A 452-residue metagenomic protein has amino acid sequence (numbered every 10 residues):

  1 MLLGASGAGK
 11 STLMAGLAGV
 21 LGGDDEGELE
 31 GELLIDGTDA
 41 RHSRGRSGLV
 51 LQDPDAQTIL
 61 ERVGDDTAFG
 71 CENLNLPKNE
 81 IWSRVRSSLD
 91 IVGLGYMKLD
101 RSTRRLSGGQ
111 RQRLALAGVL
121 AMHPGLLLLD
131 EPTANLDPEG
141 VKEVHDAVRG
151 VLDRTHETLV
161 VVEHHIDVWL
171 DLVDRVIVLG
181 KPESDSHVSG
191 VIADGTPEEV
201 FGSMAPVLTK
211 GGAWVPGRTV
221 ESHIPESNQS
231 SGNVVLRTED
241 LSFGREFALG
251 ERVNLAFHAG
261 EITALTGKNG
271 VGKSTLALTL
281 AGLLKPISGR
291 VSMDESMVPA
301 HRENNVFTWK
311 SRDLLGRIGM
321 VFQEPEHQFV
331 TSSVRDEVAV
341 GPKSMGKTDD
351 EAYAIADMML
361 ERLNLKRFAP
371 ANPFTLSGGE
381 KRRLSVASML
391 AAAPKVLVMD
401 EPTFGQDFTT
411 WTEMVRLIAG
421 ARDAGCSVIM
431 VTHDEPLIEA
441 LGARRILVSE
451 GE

Functional and structural regions predicted by a protein language model:
L3-A5, T266-K268: The feature captures the beta-strand-to-loop junction immediately N-terminal to the Walker
A18, A281: Helix-to-loop junction immediately C-terminal to a conserved catalytic motif
E26-G45, G289-N304, L314: Conserved ABC transporter NBD signature motif
E80-M97, D350-F368: Conserved ABC ATPase "signature" region
S102-L106, Q110, N372-L376, E380: Conserved ABC ATPase signature
L116, V386-A387: Hydrophobic anchor residue at the start of the ABC signature
L120, M389-L390: ABC ATPase C-loop
L127-E131, L397-D400: Catalytic Walker B motif of ABC-type/P-loop ATPase nucleotide-binding domains
